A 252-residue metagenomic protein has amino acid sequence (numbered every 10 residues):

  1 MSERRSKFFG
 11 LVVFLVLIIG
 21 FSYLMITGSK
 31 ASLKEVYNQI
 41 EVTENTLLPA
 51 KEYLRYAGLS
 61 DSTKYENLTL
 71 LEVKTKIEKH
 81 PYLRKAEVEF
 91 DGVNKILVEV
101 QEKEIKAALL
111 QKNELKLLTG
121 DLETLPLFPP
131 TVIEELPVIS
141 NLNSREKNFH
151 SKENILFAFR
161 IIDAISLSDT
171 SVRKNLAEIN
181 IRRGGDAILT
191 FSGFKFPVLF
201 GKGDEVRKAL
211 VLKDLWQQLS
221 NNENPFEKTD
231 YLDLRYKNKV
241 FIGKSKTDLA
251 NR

Functional and structural regions predicted by a protein language model:
F9-T27: Hydrophobic membrane-insertion alpha-helices, especially the h-region of bacterial N-terminal signal peptides
T27-T131: Terminal hydrophobic membrane-targeting helix
Y37, L48, D91-K95, K112-N113 (+7 more regions): Extracytoplasmic
E44-P81, I133-R160, F200-V206, L210 (+1 more regions): Periplasmic/extracytosolic POTRA-like scaffold domains at the N-termini of outer-membrane and outer-envelope
E44-T46, V100-E104, S140-N143, I181 (+4 more regions): Flexible glycine-/small-residue-rich
T63-K64, R84-K85, K95, E104-A108 (+7 more regions): Short beta-strands and strand-coil junctions in structured, solvent-facing domains, enriched
E99-E178: Extracytoplasmic segments of membrane-associated envelope/inner-membrane machinery
G203-R252: Extracytoplasmic/luminal low-complexity segments enriched in Pro/Gly and acidic/polar residues that act as flexible
